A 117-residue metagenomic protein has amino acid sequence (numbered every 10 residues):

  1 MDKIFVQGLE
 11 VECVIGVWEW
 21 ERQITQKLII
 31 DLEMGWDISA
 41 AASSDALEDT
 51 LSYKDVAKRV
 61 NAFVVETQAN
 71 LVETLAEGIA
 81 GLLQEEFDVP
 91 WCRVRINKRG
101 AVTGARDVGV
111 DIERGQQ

Functional and structural regions predicted by a protein language model:
M1-Q117: N-terminal, polar/charged subdomain of small-to-medium soluble alpha/beta proteins
